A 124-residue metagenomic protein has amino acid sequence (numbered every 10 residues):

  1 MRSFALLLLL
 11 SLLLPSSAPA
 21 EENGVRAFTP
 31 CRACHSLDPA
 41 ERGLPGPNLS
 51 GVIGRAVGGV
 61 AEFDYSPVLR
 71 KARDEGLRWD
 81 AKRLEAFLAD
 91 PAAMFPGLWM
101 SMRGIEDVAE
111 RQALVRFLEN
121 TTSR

Functional and structural regions predicted by a protein language model:
F4-P15: Bacterial N-terminal signal peptides
L14-P15, S36, G54, A89 (+2 more regions): Residues at helix-coil transition
A20-L44, L49: Sequence/structural segment immediately N-terminal to covalent heme-attachment motifs in c-type and related
N23, E41, E75-W79, E106: Extracytoplasmic/periplasmic, Sec-exported soluble proteins
V52, A56-G59, P91-F95: A short secondary-structure junction motif
G59-R78: Short Fe-S-cluster ligation motifs
R78-R124: C-terminal capping alpha-helices of c-type cytochrome domains
